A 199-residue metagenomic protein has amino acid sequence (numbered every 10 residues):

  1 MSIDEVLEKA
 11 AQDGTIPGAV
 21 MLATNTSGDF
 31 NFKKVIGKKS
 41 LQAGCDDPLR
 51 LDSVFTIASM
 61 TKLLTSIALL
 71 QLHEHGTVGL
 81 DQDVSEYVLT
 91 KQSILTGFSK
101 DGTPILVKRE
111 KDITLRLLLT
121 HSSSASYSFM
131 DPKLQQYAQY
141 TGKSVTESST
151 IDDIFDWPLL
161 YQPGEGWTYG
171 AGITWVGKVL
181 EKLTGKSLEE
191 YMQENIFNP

Functional and structural regions predicted by a protein language model:
M1-D4, A11-Q12, I16, L117-V145: Extended low-complexity intrinsically disordered regions
M1-F55, T77-G79, I94-K100: Short, conserved catalytic-motif segment at the N-terminal edge
D4-E8, M21, S27, T56-V84 (+2 more regions): Active-site SXXK
K34, E86, L117, P132-Q162 (+1 more regions): Short, charged, amphipathic alpha-helices and their helix-cap/turn boundaries
L51, L72-S126, D156, L183-P199: Active-site helix/loop module of the DD-peptidase/beta-lactamase fold, centered on the serine-lysine SxxK catalytic
V54-S59, V107-D112, G170: Short, solvent-exposed loop/helix junctions and linker helices that flank or host conserved functional motifs
D156-E165, V176-K182: Short, contiguous, well-ordered secondary-structure segments
E165-A171: Cytochrome P450
